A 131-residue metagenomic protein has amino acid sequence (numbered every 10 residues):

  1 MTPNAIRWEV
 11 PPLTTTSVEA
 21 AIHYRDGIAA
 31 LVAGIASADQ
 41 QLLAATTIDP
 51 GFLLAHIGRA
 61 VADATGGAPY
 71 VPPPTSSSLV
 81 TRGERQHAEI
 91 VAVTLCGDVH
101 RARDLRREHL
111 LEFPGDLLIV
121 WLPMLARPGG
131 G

Functional and structural regions predicted by a protein language model:
T2-I22, P74-R85: TPR-adjacent "capping" and linker segments in tetratricopeptide-repeat scaffold/adaptor proteins
T16-A44, I48, R85-D104, L122: Alpha-helical segment of the N-proximal tetratricopeptide repeat
E19, P50-A55, R82, F113-I119: Residue-level recognition of tetratricopeptide repeat
A29-V32, I57-T65, T94-L95, R127-P128: Specific register positions within alpha-helical solenoid repeats of the TPR/Sel1-like families, i.e., one
L31, I48-D49, S78-T81, E112-F113 (+1 more regions): Alpha-helical junction/boundary sensor with strong preference for TPR arrays
L42-L43, P69-R82, V99-L110: Alpha-helical repeat scaffolds
R103-R107, L111, G115-R127: Asp-box/WD-like beta-propeller blade repeats and closely related beta-sheet repeat scaffolds
